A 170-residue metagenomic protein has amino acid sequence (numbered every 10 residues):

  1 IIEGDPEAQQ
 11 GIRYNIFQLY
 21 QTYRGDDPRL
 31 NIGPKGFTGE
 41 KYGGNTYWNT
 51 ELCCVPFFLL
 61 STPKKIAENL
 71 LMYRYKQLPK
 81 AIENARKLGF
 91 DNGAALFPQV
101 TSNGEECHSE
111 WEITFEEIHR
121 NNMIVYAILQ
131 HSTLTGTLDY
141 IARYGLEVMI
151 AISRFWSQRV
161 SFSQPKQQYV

Functional and structural regions predicted by a protein language model:
I1, C54-F57, L71: Short, Φ-rich (hydrophobic/aromatic) sequence segments
I1-K41: Acidic/polar, glycine-enriched structural segments that form the non-catalytic walls/loops of the carbohydrate-binding
Q9, A142-E147: Alpha-helical scaffolds flanking conserved acidic
R13-Y20, E40-G44, W48-L59, F115-H131 (+1 more regions): Contiguous, well-ordered alpha-helical segments that form the cores/surfaces of helical PPI scaffolds
Y23-T38, K64-Y126, S132, D139-R143 (+1 more regions): Helix-terminus loop motifs that line ligand-binding clefts
G136-D139, M149: Residue-level recognition of short, well-ordered coil/turn positions that link secondary-structure elements
